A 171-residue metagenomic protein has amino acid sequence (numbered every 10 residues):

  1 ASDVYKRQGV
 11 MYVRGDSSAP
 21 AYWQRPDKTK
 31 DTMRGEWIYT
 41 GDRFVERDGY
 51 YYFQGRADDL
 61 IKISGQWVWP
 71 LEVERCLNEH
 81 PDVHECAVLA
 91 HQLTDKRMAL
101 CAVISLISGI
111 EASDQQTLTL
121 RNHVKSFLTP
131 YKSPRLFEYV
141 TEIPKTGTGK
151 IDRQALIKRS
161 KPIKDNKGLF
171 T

Functional and structural regions predicted by a protein language model:
A1-Y5: Short, small-residue-biased leader/transition segments that mark boundaries at the very start of proteins
M11: Glycine-rich active-site loop/lid that clamps phosphate-bearing ligands
G15, P20-A21, K28-D31, G41-K132 (+1 more regions): AMP-binding/adenylate-forming catalytic core of the ANL superfamily
Y22, I38, G149: Catalytic tyrosine of NAD(P)H-dependent dehydrogenase/reductases that use a Tyr as the general acid/base
I38-T40, E138: Short, small/polar residue-rich loop motifs at catalytic or cofactor-binding pockets
S126-K150, G168-T171: AMP-binding/adenylate-forming catalytic domain of the ANL superfamily
K158-T171: Acidic/polar alpha-helix N-cap and adjacent early helical turns within long charge-rich amphipathic helices/linkers
